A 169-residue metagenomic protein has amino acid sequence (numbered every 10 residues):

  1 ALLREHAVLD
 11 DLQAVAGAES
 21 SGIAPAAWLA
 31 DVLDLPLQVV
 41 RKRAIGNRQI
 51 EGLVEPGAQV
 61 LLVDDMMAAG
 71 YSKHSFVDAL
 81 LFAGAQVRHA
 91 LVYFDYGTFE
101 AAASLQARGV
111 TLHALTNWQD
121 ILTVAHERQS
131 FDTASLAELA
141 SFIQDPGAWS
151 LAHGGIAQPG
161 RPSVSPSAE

Functional and structural regions predicted by a protein language model:
A1-A7, E169: Active-site-facing substrate-recognition patch
V8-D11, P56, G84-V87: Short loop/turn motifs at secondary-structure junctions
L9-E19, L91: Short glycine-rich phosphate-binding loop at a beta-alpha junction
A14, Q59-L61, H89: Structural motif
V15-A16, Q38, R88, H113: Structural detector of well-ordered beta-strand residues that form the stable sheet scaffold of enzyme domains
A18-A24, D95: Gly/Ser/Thr-rich loops at beta-strand to alpha-helix junctions that form or flank small-molecule/cofactor-binding
I23-D64, A69-V77: Short, glycine/charge-rich flexible loops or terminal/linker lids adjacent to PRPP-binding catalytic cores
D78-E169: PRPP-dependent phosphoribosyltransferase catalytic core
